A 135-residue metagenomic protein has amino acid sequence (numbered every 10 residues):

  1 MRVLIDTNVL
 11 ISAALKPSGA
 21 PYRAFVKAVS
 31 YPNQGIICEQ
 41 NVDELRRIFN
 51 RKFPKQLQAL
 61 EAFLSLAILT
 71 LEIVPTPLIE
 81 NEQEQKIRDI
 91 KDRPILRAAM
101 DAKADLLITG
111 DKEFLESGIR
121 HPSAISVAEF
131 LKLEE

Functional and structural regions predicted by a protein language model:
M1-S18: Metal-dependent nucleic-acid phosphoesterase active-site entry motif
I5, P21-R51: PIN/NYN-family metal-dependent endoribonuclease catalytic core
V9-L10, N41, E113-F114: Alpha-helix capping/helix-boundary segments
A14-L15, F49, G118: Short, flexible helix/strand-to-coil boundary loops that buttress conserved ligand/catalytic motifs in alpha/beta
D43-I79: Domain-scale selection of a single, long terminal region that carries the protein's primary operational module
L71-L107, K112: Active-site neighborhoods of divalent-metal-dependent phosphate/nucleic-acid chemistry enzymes
M100-I108, K112-E135: Acidic, PIN/NYN-like endoribonuclease modules and their adjacent C-terminal/linker elements
